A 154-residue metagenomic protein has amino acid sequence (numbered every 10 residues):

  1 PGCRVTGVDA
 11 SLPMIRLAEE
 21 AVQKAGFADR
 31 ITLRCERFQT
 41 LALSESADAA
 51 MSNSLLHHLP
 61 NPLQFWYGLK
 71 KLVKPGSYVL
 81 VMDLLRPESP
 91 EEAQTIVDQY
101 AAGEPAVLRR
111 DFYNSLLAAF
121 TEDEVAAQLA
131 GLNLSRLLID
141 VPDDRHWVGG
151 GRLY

Functional and structural regions predicted by a protein language model:
P1-T40: Class I SAM-dependent methyltransferase SAM/SAH-binding core
V5, V79-L80: A short hydrophobic/small-residue beta-strand
P13, L43, P60-Q64: Short N-terminal helix/helix-N-cap motif within the alpha/beta-hydrolase-1
D48: Conserved acidic residues
M51: A conserved beta-strand element that flanks and buttresses the S-adenosyl-L-methionine
S54-H58: Short catalytic micro-motifs in class I SAM-dependent methyltransferases
Q64-P75: A short glycine-rich, Lys/Arg-flanked "PGG" loop and its adjoining helix->strand segment in the class I
M82-P142, H146-V148: C-terminal alpha-helical "lid/dimerization" subdomain adjacent to the S-adenosyl-L-methionine
